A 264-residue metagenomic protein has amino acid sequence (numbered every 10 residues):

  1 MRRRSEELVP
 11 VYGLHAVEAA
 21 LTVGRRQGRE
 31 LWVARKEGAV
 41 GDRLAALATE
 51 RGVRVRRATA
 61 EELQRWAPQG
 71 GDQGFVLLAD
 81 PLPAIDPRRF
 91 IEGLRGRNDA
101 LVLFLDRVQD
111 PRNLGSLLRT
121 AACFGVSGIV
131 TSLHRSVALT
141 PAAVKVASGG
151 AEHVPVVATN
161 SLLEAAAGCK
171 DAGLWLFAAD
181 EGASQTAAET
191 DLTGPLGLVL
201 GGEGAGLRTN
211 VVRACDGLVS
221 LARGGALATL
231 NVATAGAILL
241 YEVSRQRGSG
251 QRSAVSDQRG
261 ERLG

Functional and structural regions predicted by a protein language model:
M1-G93, D257-G264: N-terminal positively charged helical leader segments and presequences
E18, C123, A142-G150, T209-R252 (+1 more regions): Structured adenosyl-cofactor binding patch, chiefly the S-adenosyl-L-methionine
T22, R26, R43, T49 (+2 more regions): RNA substrate-binding interface of SAM-dependent RNA methyltransferases
K36, A60-E61, H134-R135, E203-A205 (+1 more regions): Short, acidic/turn-prone active-site loops that include or flank metal/cofactor- and phosphate-binding residues
R54-A58, V157, V219: General small-molecule cofactor/ligand-binding pocket signal
F177-A233: Active-site/ligand-binding-proximal alpha/beta "capping" segment
